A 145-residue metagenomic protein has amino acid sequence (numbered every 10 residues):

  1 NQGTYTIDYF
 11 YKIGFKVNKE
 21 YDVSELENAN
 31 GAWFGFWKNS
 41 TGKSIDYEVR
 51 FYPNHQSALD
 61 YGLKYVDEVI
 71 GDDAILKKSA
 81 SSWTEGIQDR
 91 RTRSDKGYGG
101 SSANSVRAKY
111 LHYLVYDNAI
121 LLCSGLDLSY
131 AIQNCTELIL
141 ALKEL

Functional and structural regions predicted by a protein language model:
T4, D8, Q56-S57, S129 (+1 more regions): Generic alpha-helical secondary structure signal
T4-Y11, L111-D117: Short S/T/G/P-rich N-terminal loop/turn motif that feeds into the first structured element of a domain
I7-S101, S105-V106: Short, solvent-exposed recognition patches
S81-L145: A short, solvent-exposed beta-edge/loop patch
